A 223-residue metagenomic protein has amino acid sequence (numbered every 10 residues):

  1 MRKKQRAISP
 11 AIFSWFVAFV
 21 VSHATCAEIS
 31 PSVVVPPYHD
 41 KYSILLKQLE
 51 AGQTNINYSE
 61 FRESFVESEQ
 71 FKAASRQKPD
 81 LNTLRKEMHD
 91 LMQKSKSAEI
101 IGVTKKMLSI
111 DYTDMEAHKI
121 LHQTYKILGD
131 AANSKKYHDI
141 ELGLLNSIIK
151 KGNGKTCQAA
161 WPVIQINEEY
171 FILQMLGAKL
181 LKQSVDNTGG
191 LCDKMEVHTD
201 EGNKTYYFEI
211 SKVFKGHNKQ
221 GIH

Functional and structural regions predicted by a protein language model:
A11-S22: Bacterial N-terminal signal peptides
I29-K94, A159-H223: N-terminal alpha-helical interaction modules that lie
L108-S109, G143: Conserved structural position within tetratricopeptide repeats
K126-I149: TPR/TPR-like (Sel1-like) alpha-helical repeat modules
